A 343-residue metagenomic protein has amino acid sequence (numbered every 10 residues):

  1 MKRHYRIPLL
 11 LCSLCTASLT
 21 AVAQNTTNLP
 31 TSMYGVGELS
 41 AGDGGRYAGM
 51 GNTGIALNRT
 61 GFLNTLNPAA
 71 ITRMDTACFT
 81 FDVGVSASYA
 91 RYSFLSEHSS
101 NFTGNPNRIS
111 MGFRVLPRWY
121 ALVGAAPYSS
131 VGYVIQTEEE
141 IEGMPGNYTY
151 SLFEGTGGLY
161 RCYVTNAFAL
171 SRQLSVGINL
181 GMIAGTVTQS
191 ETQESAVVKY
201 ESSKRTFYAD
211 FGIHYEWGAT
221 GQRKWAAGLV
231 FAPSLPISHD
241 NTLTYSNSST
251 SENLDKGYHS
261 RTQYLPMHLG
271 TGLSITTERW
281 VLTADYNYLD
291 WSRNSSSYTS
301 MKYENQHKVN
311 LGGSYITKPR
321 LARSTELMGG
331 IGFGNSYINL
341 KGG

Functional and structural regions predicted by a protein language model:
M1-R6: Positively charged n-region of N-terminal signal peptides that target proteins for export
P8-S18: Bacterial N-terminal signal peptides
L19-A23: Sec/Tat signal peptide C-region and signal peptidase I cleavage site
Q24-G343: Subset of outer-membrane beta-barrel
